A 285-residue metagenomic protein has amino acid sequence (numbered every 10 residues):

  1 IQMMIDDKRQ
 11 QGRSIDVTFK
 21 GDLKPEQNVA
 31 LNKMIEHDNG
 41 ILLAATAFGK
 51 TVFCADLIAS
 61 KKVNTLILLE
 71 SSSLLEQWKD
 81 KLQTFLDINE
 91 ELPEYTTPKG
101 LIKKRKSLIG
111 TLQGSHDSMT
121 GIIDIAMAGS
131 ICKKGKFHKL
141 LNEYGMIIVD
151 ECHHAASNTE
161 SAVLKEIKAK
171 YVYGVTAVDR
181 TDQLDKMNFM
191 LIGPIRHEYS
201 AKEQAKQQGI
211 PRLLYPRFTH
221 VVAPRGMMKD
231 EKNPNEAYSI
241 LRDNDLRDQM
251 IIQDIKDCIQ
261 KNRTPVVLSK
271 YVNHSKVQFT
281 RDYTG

Functional and structural regions predicted by a protein language model:
M3-L43: Conserved pre-motif I regulatory segment
E36-K61, T65-L66: Walker A/P-loop
L57-I58, K229-R281: Conserved interdomain hinge at the start of the Helicase C-terminal
N64, T120-I123, E143-M146, K168-G174 (+1 more regions): Loop/turn-to-beta-strand initiation segments
S72-S115, D282-T284: Conserved helix-turn-beta segment of the N-terminal RecA-like "Helicase ATP-binding" lobe in SF1/SF2 helicases
Q113-M146, S157-A162: Conserved helix/coil segment N-terminal to the catalytic DExD/H
G145-M146, E151-Y215: Post-DEXD/H (motif II) to motif III coupling segment of the RecA-like Helicase ATP-binding lobe
